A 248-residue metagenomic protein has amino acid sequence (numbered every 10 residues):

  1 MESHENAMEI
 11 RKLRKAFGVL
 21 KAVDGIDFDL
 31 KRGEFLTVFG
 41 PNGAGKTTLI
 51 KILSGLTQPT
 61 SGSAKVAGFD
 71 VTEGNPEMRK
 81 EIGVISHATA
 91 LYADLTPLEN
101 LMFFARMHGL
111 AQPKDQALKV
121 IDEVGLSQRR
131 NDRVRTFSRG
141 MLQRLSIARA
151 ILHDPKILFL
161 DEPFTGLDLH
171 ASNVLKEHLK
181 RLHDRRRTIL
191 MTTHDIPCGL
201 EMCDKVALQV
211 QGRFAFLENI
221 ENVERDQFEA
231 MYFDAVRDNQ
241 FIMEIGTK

Functional and structural regions predicted by a protein language model:
F39-P41: The feature captures the beta-strand-to-loop junction immediately N-terminal to the Walker
S54: Helix-to-loop junction immediately C-terminal to a conserved catalytic motif
G62-E73, M78, F216: Conserved ABC transporter NBD signature motif
M102, R106-R129: Conserved ABC ATPase "signature" region
L158-D161: Catalytic Walker B motif of ABC-type/P-loop ATPase nucleotide-binding domains
T193-H194: H-loop/switch region of ABC-family ATPase nucleotide-binding domains
